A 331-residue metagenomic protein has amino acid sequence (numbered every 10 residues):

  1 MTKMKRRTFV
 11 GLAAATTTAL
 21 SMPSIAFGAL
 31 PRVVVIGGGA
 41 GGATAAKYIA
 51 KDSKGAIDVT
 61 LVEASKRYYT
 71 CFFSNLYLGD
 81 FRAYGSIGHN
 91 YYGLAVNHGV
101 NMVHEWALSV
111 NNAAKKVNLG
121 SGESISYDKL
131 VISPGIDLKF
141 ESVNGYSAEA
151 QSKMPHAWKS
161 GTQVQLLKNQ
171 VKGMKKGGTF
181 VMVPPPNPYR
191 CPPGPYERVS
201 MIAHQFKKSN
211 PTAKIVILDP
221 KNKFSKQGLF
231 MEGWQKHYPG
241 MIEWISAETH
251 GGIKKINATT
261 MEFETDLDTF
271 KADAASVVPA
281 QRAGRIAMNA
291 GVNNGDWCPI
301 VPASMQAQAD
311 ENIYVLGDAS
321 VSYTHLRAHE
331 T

Functional and structural regions predicted by a protein language model:
M1-L20: N-terminal secretory signal peptides and thylakoid transit peptides that target proteins across membranes
F27-N101, P186-Q227: Beta1-alpha1 glycine-rich phosphate/pyrophosphate-binding loop at the start of Rossmann-like nucleotide-binding domains
N97, N101-S109, A114-V117, I125 (+1 more regions): A Rossmann-like FAD-binding core segment of flavoenzymes
L130, A275-S276, Y314: AMP-binding/adenylate-forming core of the ANL superfamily
P134-S209: Glycine-rich dinucleotide-binding loop and its adjacent helix/turn
I136-S160, L267-A303: Glycine-rich beta-alpha-beta "Rossmann" dinucleotide-binding loop(s) and their flanking helix/strand
A307-Y323: Short FAD-binding loop at a beta-strand-to-alpha-helix junction that anchors the flavin cofactor in diverse
T324-T331: Conserved small/polar residues in nucleotide/adenosyl-binding loops
